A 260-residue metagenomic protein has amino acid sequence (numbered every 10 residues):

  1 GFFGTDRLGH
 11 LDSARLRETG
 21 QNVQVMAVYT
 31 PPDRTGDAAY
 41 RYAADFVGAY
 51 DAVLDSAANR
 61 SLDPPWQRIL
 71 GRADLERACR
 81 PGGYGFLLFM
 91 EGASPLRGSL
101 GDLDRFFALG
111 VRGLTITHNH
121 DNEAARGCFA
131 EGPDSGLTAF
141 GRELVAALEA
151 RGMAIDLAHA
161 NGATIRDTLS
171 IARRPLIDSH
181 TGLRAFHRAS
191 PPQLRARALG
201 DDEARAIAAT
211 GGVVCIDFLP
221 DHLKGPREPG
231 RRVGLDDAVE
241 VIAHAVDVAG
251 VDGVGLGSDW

Functional and structural regions predicted by a protein language model:
G1-P133, R184-R188, L194-W260: N-terminal hydrophobic targeting/anchoring segments and the immediately downstream early-domain regions of hydrolases
P133-I171, P175-T181: Loop-centered beta-sheet repeat module
